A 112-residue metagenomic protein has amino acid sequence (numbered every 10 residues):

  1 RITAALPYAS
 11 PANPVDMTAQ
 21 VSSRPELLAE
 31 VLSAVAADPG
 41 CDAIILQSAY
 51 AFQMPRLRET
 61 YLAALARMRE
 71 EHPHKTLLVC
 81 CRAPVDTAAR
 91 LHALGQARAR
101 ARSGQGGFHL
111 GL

Functional and structural regions predicted by a protein language model:
R1, Y61-L112: Peripheral docking tails and interdomain loops at the edges of cofactor- or intermediate-handling domains
R1-R56, T60: Short glycine-cluster motifs
